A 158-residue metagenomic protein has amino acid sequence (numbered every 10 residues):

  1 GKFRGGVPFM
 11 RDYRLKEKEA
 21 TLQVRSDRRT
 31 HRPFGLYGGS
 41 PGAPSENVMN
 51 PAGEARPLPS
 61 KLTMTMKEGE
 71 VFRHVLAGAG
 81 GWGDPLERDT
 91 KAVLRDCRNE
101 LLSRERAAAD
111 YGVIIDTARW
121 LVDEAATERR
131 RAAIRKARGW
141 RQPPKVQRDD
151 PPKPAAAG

Functional and structural regions predicted by a protein language model:
G1-N50, D149-A156: Long, charge-dense accessory insertions within large macromolecular proteins
M49-P57: Short, structured beta-strand/loop micro-motifs enriched in basic residues and often containing a Trp
P57-L58, A79-R88: Short, Lys/Arg- and Gly-enriched loop/turn segments at beta-strand edges
S60-L62: Short, conserved secondary-structure segments in the cores of folded domains
L86-G158: Intrinsic disorder at enzyme termini
